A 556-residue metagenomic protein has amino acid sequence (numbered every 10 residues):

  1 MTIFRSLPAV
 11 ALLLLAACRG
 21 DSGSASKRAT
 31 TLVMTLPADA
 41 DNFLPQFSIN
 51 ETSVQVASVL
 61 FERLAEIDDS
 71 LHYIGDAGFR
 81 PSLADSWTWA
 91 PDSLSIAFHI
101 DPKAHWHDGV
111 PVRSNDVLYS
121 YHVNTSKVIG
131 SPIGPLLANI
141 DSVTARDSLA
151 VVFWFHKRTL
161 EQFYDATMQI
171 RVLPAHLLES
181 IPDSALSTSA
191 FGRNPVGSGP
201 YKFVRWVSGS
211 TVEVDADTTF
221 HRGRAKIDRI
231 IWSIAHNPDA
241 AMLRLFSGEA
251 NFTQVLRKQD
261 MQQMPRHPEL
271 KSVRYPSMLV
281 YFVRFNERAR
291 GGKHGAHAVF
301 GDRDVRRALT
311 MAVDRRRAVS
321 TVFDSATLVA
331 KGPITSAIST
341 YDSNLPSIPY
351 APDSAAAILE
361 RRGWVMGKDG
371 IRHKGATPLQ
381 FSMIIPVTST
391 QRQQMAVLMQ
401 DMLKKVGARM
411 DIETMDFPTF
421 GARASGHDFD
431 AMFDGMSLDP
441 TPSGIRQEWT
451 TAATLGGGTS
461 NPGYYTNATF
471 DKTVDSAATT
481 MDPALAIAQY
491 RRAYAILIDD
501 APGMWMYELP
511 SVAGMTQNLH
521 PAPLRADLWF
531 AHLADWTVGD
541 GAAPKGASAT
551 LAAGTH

Functional and structural regions predicted by a protein language model:
D21, S142-V143, V204-T218, I231-K293 (+2 more regions): Extracellular/periplasmic solute-recognition and catalytic clefts
T35-P91, H122, N194-S198: N-terminal lobe/hinge region of extracytoplasmic solute-binding protein
D68-I74, M168-A225, R229, Y341 (+2 more regions): Gly/Pro-rich hinge or "lid" segments in bacterial periplasmic/extracellular proteins
S86-G130, R146, V152-W154, W232 (+2 more regions): Aromatic- and charge-enriched surface segment that lines or borders ligand/interaction sites
H99, G134-S180: Surface-exposed binding/hinge segments that line and control ligand-binding clefts or catalytic entry sites
D101, S189-G192, D217-Q263, V397-D401 (+2 more regions): Ligand-site clamp/hinge motif
R113-S120, S148-V152, G199-P200, I227-R229 (+5 more regions): Alpha-helical secondary-structure segments
V207-S210, A216, R274-Y281, T310-P346 (+3 more regions): Detector for C-terminal structural segments
